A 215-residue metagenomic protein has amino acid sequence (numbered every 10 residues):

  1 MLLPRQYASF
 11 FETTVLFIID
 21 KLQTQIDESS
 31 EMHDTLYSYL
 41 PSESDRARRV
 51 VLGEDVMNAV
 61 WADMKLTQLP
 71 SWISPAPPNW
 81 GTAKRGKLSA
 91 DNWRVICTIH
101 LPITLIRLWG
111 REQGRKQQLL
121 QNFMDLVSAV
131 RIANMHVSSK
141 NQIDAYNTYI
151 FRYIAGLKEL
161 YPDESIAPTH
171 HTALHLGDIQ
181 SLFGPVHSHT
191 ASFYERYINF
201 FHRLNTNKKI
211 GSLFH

Functional and structural regions predicted by a protein language model:
M1-N92, G110, R203, S212-H215: Domain-level detector for long, ordered catalytic/regulatory cores in large eukaryotic signaling and trafficking
L2, T13, P77-V137, L160-H215: Amphipathic alpha-helical/coiled-coil segments positioned at domain termini
A8-F11, D34, S38-L40, L101 (+5 more regions): Compositionally biased, intrinsically disordered low-complexity regions enriched in proline and serine
G53, M57, W93, L119 (+4 more regions): Active-site-proximal structural scaffolding
A59, D63, I99, D125 (+3 more regions): Charged, amphipathic alpha-helical oligomerization/scaffolding segments
N141-S165, T169-H170: Long, charge-rich low-complexity segments
